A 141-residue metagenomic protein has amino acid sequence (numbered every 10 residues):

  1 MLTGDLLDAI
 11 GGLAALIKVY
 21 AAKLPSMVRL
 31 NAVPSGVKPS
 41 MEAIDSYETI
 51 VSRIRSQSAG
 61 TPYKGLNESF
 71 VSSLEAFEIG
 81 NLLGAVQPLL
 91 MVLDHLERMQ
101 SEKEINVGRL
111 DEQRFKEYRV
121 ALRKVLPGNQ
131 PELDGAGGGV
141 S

Functional and structural regions predicted by a protein language model:
M1-S141: Long, charged/polar, soluble alpha-helical segments
